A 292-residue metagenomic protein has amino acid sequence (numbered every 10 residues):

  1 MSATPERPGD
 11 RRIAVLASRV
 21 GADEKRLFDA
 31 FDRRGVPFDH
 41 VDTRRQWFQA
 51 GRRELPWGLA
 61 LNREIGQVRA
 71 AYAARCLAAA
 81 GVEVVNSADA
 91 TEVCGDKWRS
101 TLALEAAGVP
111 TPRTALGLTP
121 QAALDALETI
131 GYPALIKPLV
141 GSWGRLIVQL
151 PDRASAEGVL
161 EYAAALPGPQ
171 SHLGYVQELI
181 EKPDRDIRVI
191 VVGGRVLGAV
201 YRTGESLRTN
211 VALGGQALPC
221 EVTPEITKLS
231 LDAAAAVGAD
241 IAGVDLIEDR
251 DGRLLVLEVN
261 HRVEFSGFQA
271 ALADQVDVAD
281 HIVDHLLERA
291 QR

Functional and structural regions predicted by a protein language model:
M1-A90, R99: ATP-binding N-terminal substructure of ATP-dependent carboxylate-amine bond-forming enzymes
S2-A3, R7-P8, I13, A17 (+6 more regions): Active-site nucleotide/adenylate-binding loops and adjacent lid/helix of ATP-dependent enzymes
G58-L59, V189-V191, G252-G267: A short beta-strand motif that forms the metal-chelation/ATP-contact edge of phosphoryl-transfer active sites
I65-Q67, V140-G141, R262: Short glycine-rich anion-binding loops that position phosphate/pyrophosphate groups of nucleotides and phosphorylated
P112, R145, R185-I187, G194 (+1 more regions): Change "...and in nucleic-acid phosphodiester-cleaving endonucleases..." to "...and in nucleic-acid processing enzymes
A134, Y175, L197-G198, A242 (+1 more regions): Protein kinase-like catalytic core scaffold
V148-V237: Phosphate-binding site of ATP-dependent enzymes
R208-V256, F268, D277-R292: A long amphipathic alpha-helix within ATP-dependent nucleotide-binding catalytic cores
